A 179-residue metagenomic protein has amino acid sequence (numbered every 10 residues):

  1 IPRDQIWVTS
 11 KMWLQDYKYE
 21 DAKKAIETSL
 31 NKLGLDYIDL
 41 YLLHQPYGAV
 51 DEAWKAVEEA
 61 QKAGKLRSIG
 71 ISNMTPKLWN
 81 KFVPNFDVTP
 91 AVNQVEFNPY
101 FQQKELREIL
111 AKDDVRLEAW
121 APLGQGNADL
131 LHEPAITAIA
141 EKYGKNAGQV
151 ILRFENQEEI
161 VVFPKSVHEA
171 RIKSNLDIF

Functional and structural regions predicted by a protein language model:
I1-I6, L123: N-terminal binding-site loop/beta-alpha segment at the start of enzyme catalytic domains that lines or forms
P2, G34-Y37, K65, T89: Short loop/turn motifs at secondary-structure junctions
W7-E20, L42-Q45: Structural motif corresponding to the early beta-alpha repeats
Y17-L33, E52, K77-N80, F101-Q103: Short, acidic/polar
A22-L42, E59-A63: CE4/NodB-like, metal-dependent polysaccharide N-deacetylase domain that modifies extracellular/periplasmic N-acetylated
Q45-F179: Beta/alpha (TIM)-barrel catalytic core signal, keyed to glycine-rich beta->alpha loops juxtaposed to Asp/Glu that bind
